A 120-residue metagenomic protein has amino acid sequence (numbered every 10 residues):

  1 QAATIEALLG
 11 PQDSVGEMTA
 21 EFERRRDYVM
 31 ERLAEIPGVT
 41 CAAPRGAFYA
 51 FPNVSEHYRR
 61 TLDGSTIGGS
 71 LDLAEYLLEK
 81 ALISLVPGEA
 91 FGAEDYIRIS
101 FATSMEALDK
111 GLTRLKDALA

Functional and structural regions predicted by a protein language model:
Q1-A120: PLP-dependent class I/II
